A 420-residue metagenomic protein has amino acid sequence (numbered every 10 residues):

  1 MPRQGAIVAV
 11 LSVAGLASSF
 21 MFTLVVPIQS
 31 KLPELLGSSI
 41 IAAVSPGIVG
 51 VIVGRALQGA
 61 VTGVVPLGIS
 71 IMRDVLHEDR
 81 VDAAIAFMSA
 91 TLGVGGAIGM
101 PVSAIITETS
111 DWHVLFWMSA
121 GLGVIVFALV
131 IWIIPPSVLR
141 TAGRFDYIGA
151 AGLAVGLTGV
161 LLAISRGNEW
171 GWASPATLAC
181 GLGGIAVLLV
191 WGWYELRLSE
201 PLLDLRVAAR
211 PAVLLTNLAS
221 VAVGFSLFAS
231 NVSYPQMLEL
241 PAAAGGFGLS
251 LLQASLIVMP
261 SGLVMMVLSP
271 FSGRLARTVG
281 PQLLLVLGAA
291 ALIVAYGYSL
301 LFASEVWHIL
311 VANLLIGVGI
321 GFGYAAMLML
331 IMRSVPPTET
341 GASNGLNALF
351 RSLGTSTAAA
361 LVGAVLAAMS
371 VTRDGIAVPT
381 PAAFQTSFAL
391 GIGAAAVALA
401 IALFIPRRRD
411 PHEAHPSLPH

Functional and structural regions predicted by a protein language model:
M1-R3, I405-H420: Intrinsic disorder in cytosolic terminal tails and internal cytosolic loops of multi-pass membrane transporters
M1-W132, S272, L287, A291-S304 (+2 more regions): Transmembrane-helix bundle of Major Facilitator Superfamily
G5-Q29, S89, S110, W117-S119 (+5 more regions): 12-transmembrane solute porter fold
Q29-P33, M72, I106, I134 (+6 more regions): Hydrophobic alpha-helical interface/terminus motif in multipass membrane transporters
V81-T91, A142-A151, A209, G280-L284: Cytoplasmic-side transmembrane-helix entry/capping segments in multi-pass membrane proteins
G95-A128, F145-A154, V160-G181: Helix-loop-helix hairpin linking two adjacent transmembrane segments in secondary transporters
G121-L139, A154-R166, G183-L198, L399-P406: C-terminal membrane-cytosol helix-exit motif in multi-pass small-molecule transporters
P136-A151, R197-L205, D410-L418: Flexible cytoplasmic inter-helical loops of multi-pass small-molecule transporters
